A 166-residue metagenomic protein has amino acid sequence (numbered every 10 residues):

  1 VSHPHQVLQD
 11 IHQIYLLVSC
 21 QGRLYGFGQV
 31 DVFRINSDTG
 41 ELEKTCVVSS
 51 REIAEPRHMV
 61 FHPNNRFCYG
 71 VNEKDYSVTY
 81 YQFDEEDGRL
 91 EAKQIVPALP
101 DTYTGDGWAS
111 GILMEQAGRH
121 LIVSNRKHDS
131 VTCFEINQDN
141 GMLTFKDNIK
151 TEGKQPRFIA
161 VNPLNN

Functional and structural regions predicted by a protein language model:
V1, L42-S49, L90-A98, L143-K150: Beta-propeller fold detector
V1-R34, V47: Aromatic- and glycine-enriched pocket-lining scaffold segments that form the walls of small-molecule binding clefts
V1-Y15, R51-F67, A98-G118, E152-N166: Beta-rich, blade/repeat-based domains predominating in secreted/periplasmic proteins but also intracellular
D10, L17-L24, H62, G70-E73 (+1 more regions): Conserved beta-strand positions in repeat-built beta-propeller and related beta-rich domains
Y25-V30, Y76-V78, D129-V131: Structural signal for beta-propeller blades
V32-E41, Y81-L90, F134-M142: Short loop/turn segments immediately following beta-strands, especially the blade-tip and inter-blade linker loops
V47-L99: Acidic, glycine-rich loop-and-beta core segments that form the ion-binding/anion-interacting portion of active sites
T132-E135, N140-N166: C-terminal hydrophobic structural anchor segments that stabilize assembly/packing rather than catalytic chemistry
